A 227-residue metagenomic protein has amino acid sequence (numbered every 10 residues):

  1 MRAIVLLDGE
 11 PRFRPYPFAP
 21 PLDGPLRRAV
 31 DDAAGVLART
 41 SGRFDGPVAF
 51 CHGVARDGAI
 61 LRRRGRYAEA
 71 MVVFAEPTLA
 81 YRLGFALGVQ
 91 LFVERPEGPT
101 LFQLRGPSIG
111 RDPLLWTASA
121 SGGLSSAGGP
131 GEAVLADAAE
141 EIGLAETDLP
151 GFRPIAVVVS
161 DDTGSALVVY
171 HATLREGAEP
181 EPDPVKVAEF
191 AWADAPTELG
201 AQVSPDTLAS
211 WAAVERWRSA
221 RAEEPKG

Functional and structural regions predicted by a protein language model:
M1-W116, G122-A136, L144-E179, V203-G227: N-terminal leader/linker segments that precede catalytic domains of diphosphate-processing enzymes
A139: Juxtacatalytic substrate-recognition/specificity segment
P182: Metal-dependent nuclease catalytic regions and adjoining charged, substrate-binding loops involved in nucleic-acid end
K186-A188: Lipid deacylating catalytic domains
A191-A193: Short acidic-hydrophobic, aromatic-tinged amphipathic segments that line or gate anion-handling sites
P196-L199: A generic structural signal for short hydrophobic patches within well-formed alpha-helices
